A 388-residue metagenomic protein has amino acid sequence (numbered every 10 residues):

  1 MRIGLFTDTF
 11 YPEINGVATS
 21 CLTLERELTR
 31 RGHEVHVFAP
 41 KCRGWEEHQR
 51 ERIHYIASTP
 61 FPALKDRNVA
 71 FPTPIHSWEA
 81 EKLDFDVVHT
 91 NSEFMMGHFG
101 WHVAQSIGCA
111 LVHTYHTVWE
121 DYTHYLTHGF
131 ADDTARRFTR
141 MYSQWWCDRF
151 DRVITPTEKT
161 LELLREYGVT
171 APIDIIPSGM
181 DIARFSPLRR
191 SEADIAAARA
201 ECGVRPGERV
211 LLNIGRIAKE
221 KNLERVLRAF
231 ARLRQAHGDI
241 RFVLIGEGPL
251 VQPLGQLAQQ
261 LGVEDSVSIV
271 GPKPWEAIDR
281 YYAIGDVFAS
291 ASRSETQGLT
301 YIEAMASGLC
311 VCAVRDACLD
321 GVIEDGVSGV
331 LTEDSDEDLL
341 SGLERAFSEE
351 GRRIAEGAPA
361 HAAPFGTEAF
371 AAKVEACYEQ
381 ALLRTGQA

Functional and structural regions predicted by a protein language model:
M1-W45, Q49-Y55, E375: N-terminal subdomain of nucleotide-sugar transferases
T19, R209-R232, P249-G255: A conserved mid-protein helix/loop that constitutes part of the nucleotide-sugar donor-binding site
K41, K159, G179: Carbohydrate-associated surface elements
C147, P272-K273, R280-G285: Short alpha-helical donor nucleotide-sugar binding micro-motif in glycosyltransferases
Q252-K273: Nucleotide-activated donor-binding/catalytic signature segment of Leloir-type glycosyltransferases, i.e., the conserved
R293: Aromatic "clamp/platform" in nucleotide-sugar-dependent glycosyltransferases that forms part of the donor/acceptor
C310-A313: Short hydrophobic beta-strand element within catalytic cores of glycosyltransferases and related nucleotide-activated
E324-D336, E344-E350: Conserved acidic donor-binding segment of nucleotide-sugar-dependent glycosyltransferases
